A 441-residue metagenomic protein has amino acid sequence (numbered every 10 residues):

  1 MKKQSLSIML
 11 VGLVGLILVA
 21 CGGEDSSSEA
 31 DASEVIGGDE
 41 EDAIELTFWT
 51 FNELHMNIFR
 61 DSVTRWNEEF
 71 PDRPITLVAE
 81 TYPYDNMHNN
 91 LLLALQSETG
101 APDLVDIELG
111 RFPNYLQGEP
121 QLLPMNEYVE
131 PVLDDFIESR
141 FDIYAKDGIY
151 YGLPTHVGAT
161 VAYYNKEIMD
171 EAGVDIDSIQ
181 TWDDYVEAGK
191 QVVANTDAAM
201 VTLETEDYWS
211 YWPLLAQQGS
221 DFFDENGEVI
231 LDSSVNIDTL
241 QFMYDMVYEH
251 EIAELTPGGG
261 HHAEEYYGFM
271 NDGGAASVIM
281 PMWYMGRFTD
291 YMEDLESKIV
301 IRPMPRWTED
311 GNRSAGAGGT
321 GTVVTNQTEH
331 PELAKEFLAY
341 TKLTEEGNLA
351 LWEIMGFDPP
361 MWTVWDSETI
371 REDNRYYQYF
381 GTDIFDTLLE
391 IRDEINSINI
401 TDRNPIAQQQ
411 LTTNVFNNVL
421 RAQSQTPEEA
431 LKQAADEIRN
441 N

Functional and structural regions predicted by a protein language model:
M1-L46, E68, E429-N441: Short, low-complexity disordered leader/linker segments with a strong preference for bacterial N-terminal type II
V35-I36, E53-I75, L411-T412: Short, polar/charged alpha-helical segment
E41-E53, I75-E80, D103-L104, Y151 (+1 more regions): Short, well-ordered beta-strand elements
R65, E69-F136, I143, E171-G173 (+3 more regions): Extracytoplasmic "Venus flytrap"/periplasmic binding protein-like
L93-A94, P102-V105, V132-I168, A199-M200 (+2 more regions): A structural signal for short loop-to-beta-strand junctions that line the ligand-binding cleft of periplasmic/secreted
E108-T160, D183-V186, A194-T196, P213 (+4 more regions): Hinge/lid segment of periplasmic solute-binding proteins
P113, Y284-L295, T308-Q410: C-terminal lobe and pocket-closing loops of periplasmic/extracytoplasmic Venus-flytrap solute-binding proteins
A188-Q191, E228-G259, M304: Glycine-centered hinge/linker elements that transmit conformational signals in sensory and ligand-binding systems
